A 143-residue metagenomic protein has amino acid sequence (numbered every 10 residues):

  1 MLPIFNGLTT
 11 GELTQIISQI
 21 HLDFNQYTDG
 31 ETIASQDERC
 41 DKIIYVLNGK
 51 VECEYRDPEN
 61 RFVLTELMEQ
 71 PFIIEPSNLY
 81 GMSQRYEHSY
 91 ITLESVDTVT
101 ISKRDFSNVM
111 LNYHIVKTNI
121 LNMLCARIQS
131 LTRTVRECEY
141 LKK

Functional and structural regions predicted by a protein language model:
M1-D29, I73-I74, N78-G81, N112: Cyclic nucleotide-binding regulatory module and flanking cytosolic helices
Q19-I20, E38-C40: Short, small/polar residue-rich loop motifs at catalytic or cofactor-binding pockets
I20, L64-N122: Cyclic-nucleotide recognition modules
G30, D41-E54, E59, E69-F72: Glycine- and acidic-residue-biased ligand/ion/polar-headgroup-sensing regions
T32-E38: Short phosphate-coordinating micro-motif centered on Lys-Gly-acidic
I115-K143: Polybasic "coupling" helices that flank or enter modular domains
